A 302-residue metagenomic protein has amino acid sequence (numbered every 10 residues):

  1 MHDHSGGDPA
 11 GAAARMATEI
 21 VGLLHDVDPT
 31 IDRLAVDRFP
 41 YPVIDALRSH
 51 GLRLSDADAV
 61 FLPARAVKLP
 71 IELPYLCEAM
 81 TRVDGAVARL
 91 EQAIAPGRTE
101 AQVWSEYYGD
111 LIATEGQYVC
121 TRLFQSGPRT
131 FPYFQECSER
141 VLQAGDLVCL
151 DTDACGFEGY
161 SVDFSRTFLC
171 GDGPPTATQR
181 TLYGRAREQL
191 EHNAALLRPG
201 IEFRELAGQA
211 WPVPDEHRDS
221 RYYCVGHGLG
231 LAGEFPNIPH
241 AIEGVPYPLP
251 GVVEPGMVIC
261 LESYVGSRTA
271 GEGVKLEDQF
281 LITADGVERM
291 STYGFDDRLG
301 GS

Functional and structural regions predicted by a protein language model:
M1-S302: Active-site neighborhoods and metal-handling regions in enzymes and metal-associated proteins
